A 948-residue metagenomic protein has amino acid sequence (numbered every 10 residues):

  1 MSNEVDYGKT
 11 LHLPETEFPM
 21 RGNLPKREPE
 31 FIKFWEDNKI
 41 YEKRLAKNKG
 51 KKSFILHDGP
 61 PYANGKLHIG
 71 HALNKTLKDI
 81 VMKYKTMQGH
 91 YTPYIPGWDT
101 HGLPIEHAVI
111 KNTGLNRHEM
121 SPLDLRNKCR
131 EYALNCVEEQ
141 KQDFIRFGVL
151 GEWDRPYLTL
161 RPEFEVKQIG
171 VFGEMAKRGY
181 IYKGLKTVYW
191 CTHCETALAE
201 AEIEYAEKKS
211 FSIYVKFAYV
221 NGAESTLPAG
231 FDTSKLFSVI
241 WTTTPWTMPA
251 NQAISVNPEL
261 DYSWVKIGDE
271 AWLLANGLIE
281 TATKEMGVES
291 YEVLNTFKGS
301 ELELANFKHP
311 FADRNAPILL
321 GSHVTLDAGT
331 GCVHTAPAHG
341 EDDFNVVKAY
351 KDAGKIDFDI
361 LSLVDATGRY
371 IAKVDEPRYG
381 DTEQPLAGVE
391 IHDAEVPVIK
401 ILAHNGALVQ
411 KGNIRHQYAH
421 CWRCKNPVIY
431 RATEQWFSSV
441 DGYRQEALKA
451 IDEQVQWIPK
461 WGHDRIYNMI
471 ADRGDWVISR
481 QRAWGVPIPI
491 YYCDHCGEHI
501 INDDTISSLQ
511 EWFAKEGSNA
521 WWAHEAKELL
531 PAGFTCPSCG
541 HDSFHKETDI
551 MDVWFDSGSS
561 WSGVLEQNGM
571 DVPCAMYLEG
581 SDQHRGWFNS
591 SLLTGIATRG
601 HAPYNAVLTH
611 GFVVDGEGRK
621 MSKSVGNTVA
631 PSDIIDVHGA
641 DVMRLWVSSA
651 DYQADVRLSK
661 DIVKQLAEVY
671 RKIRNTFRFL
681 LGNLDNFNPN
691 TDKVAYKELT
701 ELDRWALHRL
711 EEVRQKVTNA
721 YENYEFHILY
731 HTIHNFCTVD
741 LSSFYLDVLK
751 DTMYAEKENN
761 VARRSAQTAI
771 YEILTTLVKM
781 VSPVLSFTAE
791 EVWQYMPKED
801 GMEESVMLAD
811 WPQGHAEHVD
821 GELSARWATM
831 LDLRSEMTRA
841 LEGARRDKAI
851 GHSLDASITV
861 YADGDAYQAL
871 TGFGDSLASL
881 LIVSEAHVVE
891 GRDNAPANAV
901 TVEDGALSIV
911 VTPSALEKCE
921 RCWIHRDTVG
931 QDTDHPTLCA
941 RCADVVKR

Functional and structural regions predicted by a protein language model:
S2-E17, R21-L24, E30, F34-N38 (+14 more regions): Residue patterns forming the tRNA-binding/recognition surfaces of aminoacyl-tRNA synthetases and related DALR
A46-A108, Q168, I240-M248, S255 (+3 more regions): N-terminal catalytic cores of NTP/NDP-binding nucleotidyl/phosphoryl-transfer enzymes
N48, K52-G59, I69-L73, L77 (+18 more regions): Secondary-structure capping and boundary motifs in well-ordered enzyme cores
D99, V188, T192, A199-A206 (+6 more regions): Acidic, turn-prone loop/beta-hairpin segments
C191, C421, C493, C536-C539 (+2 more regions): Short cysteine-rich clusters marking metal-coordination/redox-active sites
E195, G497, G540, W923-R926 (+1 more regions): Cys/His-coordinated zinc-binding microdomains
N221, A316, Y350-A366, R482-W484 (+1 more regions): Alpha-helical recognition segments enriched in aromatics with Gly/Pro capping that present substrate-recognition
A253, L260-C332, E341-N345: Protease-associated
